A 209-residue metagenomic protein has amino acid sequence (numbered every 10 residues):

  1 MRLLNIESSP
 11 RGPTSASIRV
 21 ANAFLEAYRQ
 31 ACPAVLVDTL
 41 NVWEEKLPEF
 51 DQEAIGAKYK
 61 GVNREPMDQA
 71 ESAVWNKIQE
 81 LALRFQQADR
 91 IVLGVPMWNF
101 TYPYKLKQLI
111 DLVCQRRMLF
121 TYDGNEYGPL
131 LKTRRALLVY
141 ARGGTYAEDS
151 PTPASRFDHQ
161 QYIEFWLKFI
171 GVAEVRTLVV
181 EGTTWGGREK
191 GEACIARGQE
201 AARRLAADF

Functional and structural regions predicted by a protein language model:
M1-Y104, Q108-Q115, E200-F209: N-terminal beta1-alpha1-beta2 submodule of the flavodoxin-like/Rossmannoid cofactor-binding fold
S8, A141, V180: Cofactor-binding loop segments of dinucleotide-utilizing enzymes, especially the Rossmann-like FAD- and NAD(P)+-binding
G12-P13, K46, T145, T184-G186: Flexible, glycine-rich phosphate/dinucleotide-binding loops and adjacent beta-alpha linkers at cofactor/substrate
A34-L36, T133, V172-E174: A generic structural signal for alpha->beta connector loops
Q86, Y104, L131, I170-A173: Structured loop/turn residues at beta-strand edges in well-structured enzyme cores
V113-F120, D158: Cysteine protease catalytic core and zymogen-processing segment of caspase-like enzymes
Y122-F169: Short, glycine-/small-residue-rich phosphate/pyrophosphate-handling segment
D149-F209: Glycine-rich phosphate/pyrophosphate-binding loop and the adjoining helix
